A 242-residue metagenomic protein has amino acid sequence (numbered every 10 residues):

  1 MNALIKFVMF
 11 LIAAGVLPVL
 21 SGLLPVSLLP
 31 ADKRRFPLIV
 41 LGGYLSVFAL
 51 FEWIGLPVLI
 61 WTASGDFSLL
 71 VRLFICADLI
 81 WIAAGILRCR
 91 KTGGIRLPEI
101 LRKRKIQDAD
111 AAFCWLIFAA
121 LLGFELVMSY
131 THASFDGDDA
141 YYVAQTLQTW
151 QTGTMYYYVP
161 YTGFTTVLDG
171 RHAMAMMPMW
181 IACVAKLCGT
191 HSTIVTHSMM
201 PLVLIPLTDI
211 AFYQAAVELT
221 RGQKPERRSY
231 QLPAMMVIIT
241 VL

Functional and structural regions predicted by a protein language model:
M1-N2, L87, K91-T92, E99-R102 (+4 more regions): Polar low-complexity intrinsically disordered regions
M1-Q107: Membrane-embedded, hydrophobic transmembrane alpha-helices
L11, G43, L69-C76, A112-L116 (+2 more regions): Alpha-helical transmembrane segments of integral membrane proteins
L28-L29, G42, A112-F118, G189: Short, flexible segments with low predicted structural confidence
Y44-V47, F118, G170-R171: A short, ordered amphipathic alpha-helix with a cationic face
F113, A120-L242: Active-site lumenal/periplasmic loops and adjacent helix-entry segments of GT-C-fold, multi-pass membrane
